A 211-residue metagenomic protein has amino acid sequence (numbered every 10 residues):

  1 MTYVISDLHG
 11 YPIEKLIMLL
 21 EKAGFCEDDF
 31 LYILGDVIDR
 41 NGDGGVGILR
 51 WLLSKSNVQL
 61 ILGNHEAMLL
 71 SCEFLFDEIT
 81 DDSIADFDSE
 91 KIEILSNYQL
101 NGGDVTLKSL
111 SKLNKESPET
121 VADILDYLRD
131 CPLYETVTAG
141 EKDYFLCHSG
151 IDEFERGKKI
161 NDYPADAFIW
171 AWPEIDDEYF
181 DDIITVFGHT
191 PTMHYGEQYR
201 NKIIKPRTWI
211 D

Functional and structural regions predicted by a protein language model:
M1, C26-D28, K55-N57, E141-K142 (+1 more regions): A general structural motif
M1-L49: N-terminal active-site segment of His-dependent metallophosphoesterases
I5-S6, L31-G35, L60-N64, C147 (+2 more regions): Active-site neighborhood of phospho(di)ester-bond hydrolases with catalytic His/Asp-centered motifs
G10-P12, D39-N41, A67-L70, F154 (+1 more regions): Active-site environment of divalent metal-dependent phosphoester hydrolases
M18-L20, V46-L49, F74-D77, I160-N161 (+1 more regions): Short, glycine/charged-enriched secondary-structure capping and boundary segments
G24, L52-L53, D176-D177: N-terminal cationic-hydrophobic initiation segments that often serve targeting/anchoring roles
G45-I48, L53-E135: Active-site neighborhood of divalent metal-dependent phosphoester bond hydrolases
L100-W209: Acidic, His/Gly-enriched loop-helix segments that form or flank divalent-metal centers in metallo-dependent hydrolases
